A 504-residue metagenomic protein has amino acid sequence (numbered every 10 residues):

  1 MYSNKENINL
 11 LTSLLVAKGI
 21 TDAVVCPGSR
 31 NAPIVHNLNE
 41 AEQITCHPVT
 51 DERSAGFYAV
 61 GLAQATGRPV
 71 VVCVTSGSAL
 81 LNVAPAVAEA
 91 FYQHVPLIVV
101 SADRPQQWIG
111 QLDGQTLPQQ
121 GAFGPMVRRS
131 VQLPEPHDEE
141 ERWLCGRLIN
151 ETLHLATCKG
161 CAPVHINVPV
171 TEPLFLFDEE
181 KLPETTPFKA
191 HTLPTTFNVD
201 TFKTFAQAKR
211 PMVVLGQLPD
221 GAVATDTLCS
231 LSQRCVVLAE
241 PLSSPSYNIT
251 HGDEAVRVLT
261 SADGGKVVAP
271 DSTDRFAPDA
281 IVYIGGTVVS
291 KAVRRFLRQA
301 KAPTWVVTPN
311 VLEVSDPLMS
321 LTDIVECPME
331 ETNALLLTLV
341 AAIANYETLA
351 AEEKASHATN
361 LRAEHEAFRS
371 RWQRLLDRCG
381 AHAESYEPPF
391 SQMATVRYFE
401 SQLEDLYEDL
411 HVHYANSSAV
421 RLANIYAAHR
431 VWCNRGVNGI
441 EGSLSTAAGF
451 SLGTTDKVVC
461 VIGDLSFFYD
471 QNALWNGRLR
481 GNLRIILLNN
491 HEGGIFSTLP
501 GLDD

Functional and structural regions predicted by a protein language model:
M1, F296-N416: Phosphate/pyrophosphate-binding active-site segments
Y2-A88: N-terminal cofactor/phosphate-binding cores enriched in small/glycine residues, especially glycine-rich loops such as
I8-L11, V16, S29-R30, I34-V35 (+1 more regions): Active-site diphosphate/adenylate-binding microenvironment
T21-V24, T45-H47, A65-R104, A277-G285 (+2 more regions): A short, small-residue-rich loop immediately preceding and capping a beta-strand
V100, Q107-Q120, N424-D504: Thiamine diphosphate
Q115-A162, P500-D504: Conserved thiamine diphosphate
L148-E151, L155-A208: Conformationally flexible catalytic loops at phosphate/diphosphate-handling active centers
L215-W305, P309, V314-P317, A428-T455 (+1 more regions): Glycine-rich, anion-gripping cofactor-binding loops and their flanking helix/strand elements in enzyme active sites
